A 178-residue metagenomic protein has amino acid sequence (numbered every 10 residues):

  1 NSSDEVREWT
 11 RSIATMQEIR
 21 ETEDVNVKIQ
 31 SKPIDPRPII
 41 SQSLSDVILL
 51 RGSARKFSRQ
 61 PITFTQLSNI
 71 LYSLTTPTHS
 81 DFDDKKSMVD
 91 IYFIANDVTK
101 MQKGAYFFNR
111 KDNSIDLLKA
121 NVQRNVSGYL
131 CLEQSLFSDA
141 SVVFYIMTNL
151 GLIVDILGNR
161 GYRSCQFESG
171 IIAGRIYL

Functional and structural regions predicted by a protein language model:
N1-V142: N-terminal amphipathic, basic helical "cap/leader" segment at the start of enzyme domains
S41, D46-V47, Y145-N149, I153-I156: C-terminal accessory/binding modules appended to enzymatic or scaffolding proteins
I70, I91, F144, L150 (+1 more regions): Small-aliphatic-rich amphipathic alpha-helix that forms the alpha element of a beta-alpha
K103-A105, D155-G158: Short conserved micro-motifs at the rims of enzyme active sites and ligand-binding pockets
V122-V126, S138, T148-N149, G174-L178: Short C-terminal domain-edge/linker segments immediately following a structured domain
